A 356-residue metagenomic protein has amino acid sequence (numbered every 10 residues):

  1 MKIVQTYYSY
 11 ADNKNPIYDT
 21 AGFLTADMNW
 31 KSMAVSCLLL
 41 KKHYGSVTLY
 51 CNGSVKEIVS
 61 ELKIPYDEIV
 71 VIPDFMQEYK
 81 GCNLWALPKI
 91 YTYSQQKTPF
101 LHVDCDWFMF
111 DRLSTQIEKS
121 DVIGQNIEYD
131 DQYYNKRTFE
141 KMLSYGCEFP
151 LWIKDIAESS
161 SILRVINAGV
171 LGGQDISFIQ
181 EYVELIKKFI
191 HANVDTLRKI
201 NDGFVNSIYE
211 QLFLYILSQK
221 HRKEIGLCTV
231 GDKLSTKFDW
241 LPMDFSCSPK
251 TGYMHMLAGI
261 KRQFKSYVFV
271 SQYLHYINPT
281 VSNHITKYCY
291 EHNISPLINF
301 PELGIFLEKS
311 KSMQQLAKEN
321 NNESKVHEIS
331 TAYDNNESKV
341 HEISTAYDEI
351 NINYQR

Functional and structural regions predicted by a protein language model:
M1-M76, I260-V268, L274-M313: N-terminal anchoring/stem segment of glycosyltransferases
T6, S161-I162, Q180-N320, Y347-R356: A glycosyltransferase accessory/donor-loop signature
M28-W30, V35, F75-V103, W107-F110: A conserved donor-nucleotide-binding helix/loop in the catalytic core of Leloir-type glycosyltransferases
K31-A34, L38, Y91, I208-I216: A structural signal for well-ordered alpha-helical segments within the folded catalytic domains of diverse enzymes
H43-S46, P65-D67, Q95-F100, E118-S120: Short glycine/proline-enriched coil/turn segments at helix->beta-strand junctions
N52-E57, C105-D111: Short, polar loop motifs at secondary-structure junctions
M109-R222: Glycogenin-like
N322-Y347: Long, intrinsically disordered low-complexity tandem-repeat segments
